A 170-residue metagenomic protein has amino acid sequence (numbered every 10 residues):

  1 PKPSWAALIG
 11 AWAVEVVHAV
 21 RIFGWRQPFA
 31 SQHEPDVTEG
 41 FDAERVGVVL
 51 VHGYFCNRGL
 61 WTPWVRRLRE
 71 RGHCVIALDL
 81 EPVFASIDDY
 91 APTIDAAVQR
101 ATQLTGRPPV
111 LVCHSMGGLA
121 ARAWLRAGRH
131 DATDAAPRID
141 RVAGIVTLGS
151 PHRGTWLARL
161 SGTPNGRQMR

Functional and structural regions predicted by a protein language model:
P1-V48: Flexible, membrane-associating and regulatory peripheral segments of lipid-active enzymes
L50-G59, P63, R69-R170: Serine-dependent carboxylesterase/thioesterase catalytic core of lipase-like alpha/beta-hydrolase/SGNH enzymes
